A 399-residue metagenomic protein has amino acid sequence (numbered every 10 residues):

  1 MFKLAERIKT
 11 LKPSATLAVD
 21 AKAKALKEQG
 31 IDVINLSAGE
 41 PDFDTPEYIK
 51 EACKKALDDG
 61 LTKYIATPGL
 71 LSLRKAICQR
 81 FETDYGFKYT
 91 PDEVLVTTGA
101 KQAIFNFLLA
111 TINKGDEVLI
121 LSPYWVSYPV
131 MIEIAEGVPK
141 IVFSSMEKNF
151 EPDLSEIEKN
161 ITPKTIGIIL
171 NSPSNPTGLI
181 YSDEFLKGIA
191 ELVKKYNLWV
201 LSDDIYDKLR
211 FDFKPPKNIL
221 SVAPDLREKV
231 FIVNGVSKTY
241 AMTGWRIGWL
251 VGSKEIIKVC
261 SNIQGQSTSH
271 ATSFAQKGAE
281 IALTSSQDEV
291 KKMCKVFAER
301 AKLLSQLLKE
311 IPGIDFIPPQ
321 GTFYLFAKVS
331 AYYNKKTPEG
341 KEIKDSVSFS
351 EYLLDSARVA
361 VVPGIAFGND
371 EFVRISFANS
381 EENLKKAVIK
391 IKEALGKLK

Functional and structural regions predicted by a protein language model:
F2-L4, K12-S14, V19-K22, L26-D32 (+3 more regions): PLP-dependent class I/II
I8: Substrate/cofactor-recognition hotspot
V19, L36, A52, D58-Y64 (+1 more regions): Glycine-rich loop-to-alpha-helix module at the N-terminal edge of alpha/beta enzyme cores
Y64-T97: Conserved N-terminal alpha-helix of the aminotransferase class I/II PLP-enzyme fold
